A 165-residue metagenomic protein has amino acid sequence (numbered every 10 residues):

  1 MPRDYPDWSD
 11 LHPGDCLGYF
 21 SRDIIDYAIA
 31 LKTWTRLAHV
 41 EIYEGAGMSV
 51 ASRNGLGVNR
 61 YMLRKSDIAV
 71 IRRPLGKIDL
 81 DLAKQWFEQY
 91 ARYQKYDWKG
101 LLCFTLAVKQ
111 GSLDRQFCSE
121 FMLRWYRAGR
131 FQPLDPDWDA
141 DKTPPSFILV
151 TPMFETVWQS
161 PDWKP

Functional and structural regions predicted by a protein language model:
M1-P6: N-terminal, Lys/Arg-enriched amphipathic/low-complexity engagement segments that precede the first folded domain
C16-K77, L101-S112: Glycine-rich catalytic cores of cysteine/serine-nucleophile enzymes that process amide/ester linkages in cell-envelope
I68, Y93-K95, D114, P145: Generic secondary-structure boundary/loop-capping signal
G76-L101: A structural motif
C103-P165: Activation targets extended, charge/polar-rich intrinsically disordered C-terminal tails
